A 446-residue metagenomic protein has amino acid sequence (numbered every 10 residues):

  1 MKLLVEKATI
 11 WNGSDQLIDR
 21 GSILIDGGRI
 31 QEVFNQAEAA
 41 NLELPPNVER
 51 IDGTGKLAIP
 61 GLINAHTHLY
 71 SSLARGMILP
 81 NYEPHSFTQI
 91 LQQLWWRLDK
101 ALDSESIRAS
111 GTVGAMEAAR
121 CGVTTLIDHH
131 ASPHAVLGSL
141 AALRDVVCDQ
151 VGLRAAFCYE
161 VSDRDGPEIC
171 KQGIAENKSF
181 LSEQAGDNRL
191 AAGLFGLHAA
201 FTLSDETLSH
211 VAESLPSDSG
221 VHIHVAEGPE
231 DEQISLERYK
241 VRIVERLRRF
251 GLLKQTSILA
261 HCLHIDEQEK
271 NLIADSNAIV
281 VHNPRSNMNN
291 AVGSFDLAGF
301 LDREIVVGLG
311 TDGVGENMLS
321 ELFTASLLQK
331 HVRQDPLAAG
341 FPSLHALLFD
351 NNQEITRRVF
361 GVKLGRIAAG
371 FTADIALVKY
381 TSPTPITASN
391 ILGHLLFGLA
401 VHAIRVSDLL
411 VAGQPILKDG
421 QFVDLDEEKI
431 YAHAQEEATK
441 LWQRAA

Functional and structural regions predicted by a protein language model:
M1-L3, I10-I59: Histidine-rich, glycine-flanked metal-binding segment
L3-E6, N41-Q89, E105, T112 (+1 more regions): Replace "His-x-His-based motif
A8, T372-Y431: C-terminal cap of metal-dependent C-N hydrolases
A8-I10, G111-A118, I279, N287-N289 (+2 more regions): C-terminal helical cap
P60-S72, H130, G220-P229: Histidine-centered catalytic micro-motifs
L73-I107, V136, G166, P229-T256 (+2 more regions): Active-site gating loops and adjacent loop-to-helix segments of metal-dependent hydrolytic enzymes
D99-A192, H198-P216: Active-site loop-helix segments enriched in His/Asp/Glu that coordinate and activate a nucleophilic water at divalent
D187-E316, R333, A338-F341: Active-site core of metal-dependent hydrolases
